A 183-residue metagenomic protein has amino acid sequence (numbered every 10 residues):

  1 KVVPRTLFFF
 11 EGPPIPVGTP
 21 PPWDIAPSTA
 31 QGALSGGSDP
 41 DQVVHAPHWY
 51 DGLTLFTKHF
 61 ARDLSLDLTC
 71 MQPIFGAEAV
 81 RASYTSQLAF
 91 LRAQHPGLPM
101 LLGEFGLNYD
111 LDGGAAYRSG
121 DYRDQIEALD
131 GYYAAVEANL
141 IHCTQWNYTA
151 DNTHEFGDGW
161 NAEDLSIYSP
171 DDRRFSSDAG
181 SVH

Functional and structural regions predicted by a protein language model:
K1-Q72, A89-L111, A138-T144, H154: Active-site region of glycoside hydrolase catalytic domains
G32-A46, Y50, F56, E78-S83 (+1 more regions): Aromatic-rich peripheral "rim/lid" segments of glycoside hydrolase catalytic domains that contact and position glycan
L68-S86: A short acidic, glycine-rich active-site loop that binds or catalyzes chemistry on phosphate/adenosine moieties
